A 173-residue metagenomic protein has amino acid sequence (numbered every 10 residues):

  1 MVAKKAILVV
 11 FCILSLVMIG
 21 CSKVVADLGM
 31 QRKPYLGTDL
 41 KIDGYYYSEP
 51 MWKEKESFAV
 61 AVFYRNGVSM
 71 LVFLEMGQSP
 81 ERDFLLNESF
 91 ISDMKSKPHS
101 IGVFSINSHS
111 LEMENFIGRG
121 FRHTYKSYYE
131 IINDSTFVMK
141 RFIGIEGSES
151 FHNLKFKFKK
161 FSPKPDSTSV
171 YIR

Functional and structural regions predicted by a protein language model:
M1-Q31: Bacterial Sec-dependent N-terminal signal peptides
C21-I101, E112-R173: Lipid interaction determinants
